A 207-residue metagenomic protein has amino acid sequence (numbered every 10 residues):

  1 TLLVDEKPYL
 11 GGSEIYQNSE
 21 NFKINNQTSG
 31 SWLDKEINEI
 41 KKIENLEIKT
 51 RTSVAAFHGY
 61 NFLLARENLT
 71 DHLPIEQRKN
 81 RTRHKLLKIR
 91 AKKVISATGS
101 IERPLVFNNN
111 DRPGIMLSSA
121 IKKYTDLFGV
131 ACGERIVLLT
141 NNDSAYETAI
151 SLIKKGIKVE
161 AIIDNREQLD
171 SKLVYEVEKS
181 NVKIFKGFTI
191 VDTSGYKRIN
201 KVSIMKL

Functional and structural regions predicted by a protein language model:
T1-K23, K41-N45, K49-R51, R66 (+1 more regions): N-terminal cofactor/phosphate-binding cores enriched in small/glycine residues, especially glycine-rich loops such as
T1-P8, T98-E167: Rossmann-like dinucleotide/flavin-binding elements
P8-W32, L105-N109, G114, S171-V174: Conserved N-terminal glycine-rich FAD pyrophosphate-binding loop of Rossmann-like flavoproteins
S13, I75, L105-F107, E147-A149 (+1 more regions): Short glycine-/acidic-enriched loop or helix-start segments at secondary-structure transitions that form or flank
N26-L33, L87, G114, N141 (+3 more regions): Generic structural signal for well-ordered, non-membrane alpha-helical segments in soluble metabolic enzymes
E36-I75, I153-L207: A Rossmann-like FAD-binding core segment of flavoenzymes
N38-R135, L207: FAD-binding core/adjacent interface of flavoenzyme oxidoreductases
T50, R90, L117, S144-T148 (+2 more regions): Internal, well-ordered alpha-helical segments in soluble enzyme and binding-protein domains
